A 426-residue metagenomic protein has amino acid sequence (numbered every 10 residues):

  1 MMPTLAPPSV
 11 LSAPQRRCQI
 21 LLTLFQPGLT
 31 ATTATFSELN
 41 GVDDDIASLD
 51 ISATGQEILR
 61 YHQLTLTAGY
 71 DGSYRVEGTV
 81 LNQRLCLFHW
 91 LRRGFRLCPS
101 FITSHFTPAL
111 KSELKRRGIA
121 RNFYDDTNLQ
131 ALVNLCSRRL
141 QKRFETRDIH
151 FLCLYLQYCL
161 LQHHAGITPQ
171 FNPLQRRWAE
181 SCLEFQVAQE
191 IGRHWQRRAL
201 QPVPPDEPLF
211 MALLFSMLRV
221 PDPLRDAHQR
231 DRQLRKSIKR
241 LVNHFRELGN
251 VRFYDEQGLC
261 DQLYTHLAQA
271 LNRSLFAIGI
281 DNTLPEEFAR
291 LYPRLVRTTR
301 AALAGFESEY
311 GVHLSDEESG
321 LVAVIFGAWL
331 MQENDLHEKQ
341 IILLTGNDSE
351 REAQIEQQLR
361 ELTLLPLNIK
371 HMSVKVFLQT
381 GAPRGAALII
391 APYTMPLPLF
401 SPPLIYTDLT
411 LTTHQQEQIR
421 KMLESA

Functional and structural regions predicted by a protein language model:
M1-A426: A cross-family "folded-core" feature that marks the main globular domain of proteins
